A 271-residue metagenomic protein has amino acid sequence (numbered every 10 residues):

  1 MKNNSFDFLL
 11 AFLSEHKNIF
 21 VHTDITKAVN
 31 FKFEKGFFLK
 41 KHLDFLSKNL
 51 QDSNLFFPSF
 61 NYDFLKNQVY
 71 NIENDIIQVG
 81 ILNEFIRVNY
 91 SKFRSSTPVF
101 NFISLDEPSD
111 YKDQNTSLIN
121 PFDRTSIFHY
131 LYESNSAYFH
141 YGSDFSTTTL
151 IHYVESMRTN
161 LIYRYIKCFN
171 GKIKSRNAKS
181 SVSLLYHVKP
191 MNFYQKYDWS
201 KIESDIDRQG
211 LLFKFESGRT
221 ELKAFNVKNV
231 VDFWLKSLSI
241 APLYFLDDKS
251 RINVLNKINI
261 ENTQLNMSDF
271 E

Functional and structural regions predicted by a protein language model:
M1-E271: N-terminal and secondary-structure boundary signal
